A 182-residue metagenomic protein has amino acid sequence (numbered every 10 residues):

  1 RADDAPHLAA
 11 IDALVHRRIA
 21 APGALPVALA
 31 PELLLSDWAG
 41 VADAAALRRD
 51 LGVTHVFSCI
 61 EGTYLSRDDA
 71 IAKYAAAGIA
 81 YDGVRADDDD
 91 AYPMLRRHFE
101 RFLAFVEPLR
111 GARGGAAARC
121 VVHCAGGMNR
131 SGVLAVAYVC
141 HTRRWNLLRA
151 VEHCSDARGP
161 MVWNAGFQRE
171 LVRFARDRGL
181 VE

Functional and structural regions predicted by a protein language model:
R1-R17: Cytosolic, low-complexity regulatory segments enriched in Ser/Pro/Gly with interspersed Lys/Arg in eukaryotic signaling
L14-V122, G126, A137-L180: Cysteine-based protein phosphatase catalytic domain of the PTP/DSP
M128-V133: Glycine-rich nucleophile elbow surrounding the catalytic serine of serine-hydrolase chemistry
